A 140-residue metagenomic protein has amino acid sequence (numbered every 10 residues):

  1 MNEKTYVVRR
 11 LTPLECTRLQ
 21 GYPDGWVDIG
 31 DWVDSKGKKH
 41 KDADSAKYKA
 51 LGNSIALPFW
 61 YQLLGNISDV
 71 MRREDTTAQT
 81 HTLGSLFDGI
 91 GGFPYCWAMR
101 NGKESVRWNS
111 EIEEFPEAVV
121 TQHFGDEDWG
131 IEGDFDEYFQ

Functional and structural regions predicted by a protein language model:
M1-T82, L86-D88: C-terminal target-recognition/interaction regions appended to catalytic cores
E74-Q140: Core alpha/beta nucleotide-donor-binding catalytic domains of modification enzymes
